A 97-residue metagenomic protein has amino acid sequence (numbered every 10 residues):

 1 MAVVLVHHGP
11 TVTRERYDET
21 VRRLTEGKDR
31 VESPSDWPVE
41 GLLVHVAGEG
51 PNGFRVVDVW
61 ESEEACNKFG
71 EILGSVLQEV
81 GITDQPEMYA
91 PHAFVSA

Functional and structural regions predicted by a protein language model:
M1-S75, I82-A97: Short S/T/G/P-rich N-terminal loop/turn motif that feeds into the first structured element of a domain
